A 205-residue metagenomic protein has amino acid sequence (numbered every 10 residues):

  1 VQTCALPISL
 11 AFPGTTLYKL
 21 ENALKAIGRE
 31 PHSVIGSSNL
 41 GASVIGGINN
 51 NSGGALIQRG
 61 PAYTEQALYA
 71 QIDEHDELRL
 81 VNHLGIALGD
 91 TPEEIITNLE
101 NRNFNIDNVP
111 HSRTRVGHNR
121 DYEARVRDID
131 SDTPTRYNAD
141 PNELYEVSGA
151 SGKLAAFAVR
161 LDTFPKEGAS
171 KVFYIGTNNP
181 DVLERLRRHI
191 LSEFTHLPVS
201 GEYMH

Functional and structural regions predicted by a protein language model:
V1, L17, K25-R29, G47-N51: Extended, low-hydrophobicity, polar/charged segments
Q2-L6: Short, small-residue-biased leader/transition segments that mark boundaries at the very start of proteins
P7, G14-L20, S43-V44: Short, structural beta-strand-to-alpha-helix junction motif
P7-S9, Q58: Short, compositionally biased segments
A11-P13, P31-S37, Q71, L78-N82 (+2 more regions): General beta-strand structural signal in soluble alpha/beta enzymes
K19, P180-R187: Short, conserved charged micro-motifs
V34-I35, E184-H205: Flexible, glycine/charged-enriched surface loops at secondary-structure junctions
L40-V182: FAD-binding subdomain of flavoenzyme oxidoreductases
